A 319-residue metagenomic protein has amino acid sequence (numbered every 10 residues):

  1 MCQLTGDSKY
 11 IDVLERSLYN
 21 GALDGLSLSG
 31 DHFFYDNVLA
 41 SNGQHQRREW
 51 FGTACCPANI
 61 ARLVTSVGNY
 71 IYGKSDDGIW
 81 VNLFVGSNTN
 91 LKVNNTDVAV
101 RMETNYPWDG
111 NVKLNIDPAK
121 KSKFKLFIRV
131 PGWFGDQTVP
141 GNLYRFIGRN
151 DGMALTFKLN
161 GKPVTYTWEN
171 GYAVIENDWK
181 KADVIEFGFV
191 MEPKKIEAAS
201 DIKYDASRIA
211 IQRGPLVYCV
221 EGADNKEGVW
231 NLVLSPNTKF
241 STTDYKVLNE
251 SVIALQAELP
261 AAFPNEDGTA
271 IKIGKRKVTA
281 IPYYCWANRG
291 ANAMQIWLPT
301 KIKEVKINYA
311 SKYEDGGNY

Functional and structural regions predicted by a protein language model:
M1-Q3, E186-F187: Conserved catalytic-core segments centered on acid/base and nucleophilic motifs
C2-D12, P118-K120: Structural helix-adjacent loops and short alpha-helical linkers that scaffold large soluble proteins
I11-N20, G25-N115, G135-L159, V164 (+2 more regions): C-terminal beta-rich recognition modules with glycine/proline-rich loops and embedded aromatic residues
K120-L126: Extended extracellular/luminal ectodomain segments enriched in beta-structured repeat modules
K123, A182-V184: Extracellular Ig-like/FN3 beta-sandwich strand-entry sites
R129-F134: Short acidic, flexible loop segments centered on an aromatic residue
